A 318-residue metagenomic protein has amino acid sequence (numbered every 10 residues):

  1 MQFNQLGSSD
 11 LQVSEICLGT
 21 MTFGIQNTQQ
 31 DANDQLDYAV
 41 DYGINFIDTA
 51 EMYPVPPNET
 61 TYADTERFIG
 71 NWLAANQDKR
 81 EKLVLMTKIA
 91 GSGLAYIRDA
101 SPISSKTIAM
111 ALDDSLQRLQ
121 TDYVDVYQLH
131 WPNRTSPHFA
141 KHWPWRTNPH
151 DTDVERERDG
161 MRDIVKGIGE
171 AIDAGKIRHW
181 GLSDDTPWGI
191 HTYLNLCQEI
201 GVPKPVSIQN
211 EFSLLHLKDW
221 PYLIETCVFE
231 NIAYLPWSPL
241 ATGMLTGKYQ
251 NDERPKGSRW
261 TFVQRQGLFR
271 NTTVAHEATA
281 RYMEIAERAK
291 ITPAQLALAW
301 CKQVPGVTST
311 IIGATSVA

Functional and structural regions predicted by a protein language model:
M1-K88, S105-A109, D122, G167 (+1 more regions): N-terminal binding-site loop/beta-alpha segment at the start of enzyme catalytic domains that lines or forms
L6, L18, A39, I47 (+10 more regions): Conserved, mostly hydrophobic/aromatic
N27, D31-D34, T60-D64, F68 (+3 more regions): Alpha-helix N-cap and loop-to-helix initiation/capping positions
Y53-P57, G93-R98: A short acidic, helix-capping loop that chelates divalent metal ions and anchors anionic groups
E81-G93, I208-F212: A short, structured active-site edge motif that brings together acidic residues
Y96-R118, A241: Conserved phosphate-binding/catalytic loop of the ribokinase/pfkB sugar-kinase fold
Q117-A140: Active-site groove signature of glycoside hydrolases
P132-A318: Beta/alpha (TIM)-barrel catalytic core signal, keyed to glycine-rich beta->alpha loops juxtaposed to Asp/Glu that bind
